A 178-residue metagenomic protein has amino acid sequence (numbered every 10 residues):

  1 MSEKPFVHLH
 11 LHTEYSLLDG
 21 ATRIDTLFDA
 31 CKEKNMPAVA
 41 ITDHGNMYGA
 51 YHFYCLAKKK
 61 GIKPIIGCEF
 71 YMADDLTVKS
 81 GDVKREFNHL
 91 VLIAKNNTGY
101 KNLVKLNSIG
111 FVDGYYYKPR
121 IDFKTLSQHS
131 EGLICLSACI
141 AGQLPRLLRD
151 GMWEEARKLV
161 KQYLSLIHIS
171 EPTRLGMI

Functional and structural regions predicted by a protein language model:
M1-S170, R174: Phosphodiester-processing cores and adjacent nucleic acid-binding clamps
